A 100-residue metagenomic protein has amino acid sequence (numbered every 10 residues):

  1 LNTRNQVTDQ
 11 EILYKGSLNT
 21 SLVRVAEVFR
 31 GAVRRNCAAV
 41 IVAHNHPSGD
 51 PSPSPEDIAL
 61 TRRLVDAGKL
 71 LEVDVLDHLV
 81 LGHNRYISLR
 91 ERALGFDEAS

Functional and structural regions predicted by a protein language model:
R4, Y14-D97: Active-site-proximal loop/helix of nucleotide/amide-processing enzymes and allied scaffolds
S100: Cys/His-rich Zn2+-binding cysteine-cluster or related metal-binding knuckle/ribbon modules and their
